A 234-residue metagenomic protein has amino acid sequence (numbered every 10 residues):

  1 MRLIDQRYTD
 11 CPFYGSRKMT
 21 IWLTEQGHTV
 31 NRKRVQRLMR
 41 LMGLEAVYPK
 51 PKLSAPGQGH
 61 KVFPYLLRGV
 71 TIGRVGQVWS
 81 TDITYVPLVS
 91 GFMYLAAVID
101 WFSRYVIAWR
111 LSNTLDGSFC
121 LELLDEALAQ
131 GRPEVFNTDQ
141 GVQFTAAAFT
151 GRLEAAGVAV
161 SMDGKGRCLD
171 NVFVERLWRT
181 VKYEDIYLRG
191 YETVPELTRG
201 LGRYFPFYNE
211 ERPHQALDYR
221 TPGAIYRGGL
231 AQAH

Functional and structural regions predicted by a protein language model:
M1-H234: Charged DNA-binding/catalytic regions of mobile-element recombinases
